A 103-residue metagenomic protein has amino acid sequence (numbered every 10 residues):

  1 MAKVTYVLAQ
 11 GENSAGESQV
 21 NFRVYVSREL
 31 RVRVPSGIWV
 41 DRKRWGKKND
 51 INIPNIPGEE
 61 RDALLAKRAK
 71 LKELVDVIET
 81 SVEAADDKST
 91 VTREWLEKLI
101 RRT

Functional and structural regions predicted by a protein language model:
M1-A9: Charged, amphipathic alpha-helical segments
N13-E17, V26-T103: N-terminal helical hairpins
